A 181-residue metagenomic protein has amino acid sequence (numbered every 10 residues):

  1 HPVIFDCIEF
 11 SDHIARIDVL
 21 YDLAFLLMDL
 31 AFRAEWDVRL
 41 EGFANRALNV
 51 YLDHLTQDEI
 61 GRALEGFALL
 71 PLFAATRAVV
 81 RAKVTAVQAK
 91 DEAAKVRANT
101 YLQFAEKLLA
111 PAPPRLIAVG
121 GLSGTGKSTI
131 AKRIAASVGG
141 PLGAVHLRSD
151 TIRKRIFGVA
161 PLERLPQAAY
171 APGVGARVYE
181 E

Functional and structural regions predicted by a protein language model:
H1-L20, P113-A136: Active-site acidic catalytic loop and adjacent metal/ATP-binding pocket of ATP-dependent phosphoryl transfer enzymes
P2, F10-S11, Q57, I152-K154: Activation segment
V3-E9, Y21-A24, L162-G173: Short glycine/proline- and charge-enriched loop/turn segments that cap or connect secondary-structure elements
V3-I4, R81-A86, L116-A118, V145-R148: Structured core elements
E9, D18-Q57, A74-D91: Active-site activation/catalytic loop segments of kinase-like enzymes and analogous catalytic loops in related
R62-F73: All-alpha amphipathic helical-bundle segments outside canonical DNA-binding/catalytic cores that form hydrophobic
K83-S123: ATP/Mg2+ or Mg2+-diphosphate-binding catalytic cores that bind nucleotide phosphates or diphosphates via glycine-rich
A135-E181: Conserved substrate/cofactor phosphate-moiety recognition/catalytic segment in nucleotide-dependent phosphotransferases
